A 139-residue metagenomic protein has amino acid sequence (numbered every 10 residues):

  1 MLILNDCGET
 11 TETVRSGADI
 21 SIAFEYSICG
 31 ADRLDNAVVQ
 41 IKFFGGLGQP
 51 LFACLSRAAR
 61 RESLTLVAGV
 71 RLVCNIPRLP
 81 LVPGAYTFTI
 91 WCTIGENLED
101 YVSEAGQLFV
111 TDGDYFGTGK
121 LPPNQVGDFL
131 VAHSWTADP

Functional and structural regions predicted by a protein language model:
M1-P139: Localized sequence-composition bias
